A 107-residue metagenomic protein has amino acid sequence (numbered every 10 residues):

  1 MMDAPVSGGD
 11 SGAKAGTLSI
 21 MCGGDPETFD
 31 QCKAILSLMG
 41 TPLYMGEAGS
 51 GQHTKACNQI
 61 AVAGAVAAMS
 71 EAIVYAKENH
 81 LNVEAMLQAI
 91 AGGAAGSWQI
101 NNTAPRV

Functional and structural regions predicted by a protein language model:
M1-A63: Rossmann-fold dinucleotide-binding core
G51-V107: Helical "substrate-binding/catalytic lid" subdomain of Rossmann-like NAD(P)-dependent dehydrogenases/reductases
